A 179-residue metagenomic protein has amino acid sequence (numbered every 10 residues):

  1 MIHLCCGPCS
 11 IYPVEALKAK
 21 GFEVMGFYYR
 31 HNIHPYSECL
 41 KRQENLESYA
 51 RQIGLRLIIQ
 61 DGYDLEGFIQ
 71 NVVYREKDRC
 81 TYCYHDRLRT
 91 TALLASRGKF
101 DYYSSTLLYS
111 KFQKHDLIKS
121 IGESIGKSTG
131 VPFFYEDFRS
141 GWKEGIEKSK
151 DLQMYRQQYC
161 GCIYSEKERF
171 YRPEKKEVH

Functional and structural regions predicted by a protein language model:
M1-H179: Nucleotide-activated chemistry modules centered on ATP-dependent adenylation/adenylyltransferase
